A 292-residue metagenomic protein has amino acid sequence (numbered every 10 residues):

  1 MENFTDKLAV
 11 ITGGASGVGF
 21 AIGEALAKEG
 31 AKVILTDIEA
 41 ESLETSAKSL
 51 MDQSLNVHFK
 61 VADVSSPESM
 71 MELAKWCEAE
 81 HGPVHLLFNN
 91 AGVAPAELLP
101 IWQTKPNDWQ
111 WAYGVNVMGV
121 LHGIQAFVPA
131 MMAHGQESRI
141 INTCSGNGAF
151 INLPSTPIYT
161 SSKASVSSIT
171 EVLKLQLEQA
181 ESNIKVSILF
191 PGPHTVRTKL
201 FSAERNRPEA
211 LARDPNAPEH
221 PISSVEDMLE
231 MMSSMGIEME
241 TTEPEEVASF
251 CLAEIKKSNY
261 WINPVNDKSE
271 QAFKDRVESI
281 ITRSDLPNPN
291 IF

Functional and structural regions predicted by a protein language model:
E2-I34: Canonical Rossmann dinucleotide-binding motif of NAD(H)/NADP(H)-dependent dehydrogenases/reductases, specifically
F4-T5, L55-N56, W76-N89: A glycine-rich helix->loop->beta "capping" turn within Rossmann-like NAD(P)(H)-dependent oxidoreductase domains
K7, N56, P83-V84, M131-S145 (+1 more regions): Active-site loop of short-chain dehydrogenase/reductase
A40-E41, V61-E72, P106: The beta1-alpha1 cofactor-binding region of Rossmann-like NAD(H)/NADP(H)-dependent oxidoreductases
L98-I101, K105-Q110: Substrate-binding pocket helix/loop in short-chain dehydrogenase/reductase
I141-S165, E171, L175-Q179, G192-T195 (+1 more regions): Catalytic loop of short-chain dehydrogenase/reductase
Q179-I262: SDR active-site lid
